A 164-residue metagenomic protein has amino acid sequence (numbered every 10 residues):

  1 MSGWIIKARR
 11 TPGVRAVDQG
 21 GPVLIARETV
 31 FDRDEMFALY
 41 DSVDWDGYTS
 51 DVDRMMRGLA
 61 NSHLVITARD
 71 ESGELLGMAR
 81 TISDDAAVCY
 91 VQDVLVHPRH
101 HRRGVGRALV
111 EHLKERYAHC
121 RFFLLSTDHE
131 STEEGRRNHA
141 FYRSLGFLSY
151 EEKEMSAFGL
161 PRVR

Functional and structural regions predicted by a protein language model:
G3-T49, K153: Short amphipathic alpha-helix that is part of the acyltransferase structural core
R33, T49-D53, R107, R136: Structural motif corresponding to alpha-helix initiation and N-cap regions
M55-L95: A conserved beta-strand-loop-helix scaffold within acyl/acetyltransferase catalytic domains
V96, R102-E115: Conserved acetyl-CoA-binding loop-helix of GNAT-fold acetyltransferases
R107, H119-L124, H129-V163: Conserved active-site alpha-helix within GNAT-family acetyltransferase domains
